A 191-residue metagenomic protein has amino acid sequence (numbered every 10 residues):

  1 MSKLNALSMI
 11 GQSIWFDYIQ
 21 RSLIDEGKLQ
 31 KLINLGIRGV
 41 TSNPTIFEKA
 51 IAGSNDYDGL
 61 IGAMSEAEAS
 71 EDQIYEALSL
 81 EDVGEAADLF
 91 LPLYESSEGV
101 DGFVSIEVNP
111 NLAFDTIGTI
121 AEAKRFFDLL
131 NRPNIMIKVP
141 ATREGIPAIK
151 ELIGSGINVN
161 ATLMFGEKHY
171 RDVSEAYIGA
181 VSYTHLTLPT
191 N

Functional and structural regions predicted by a protein language model:
M1-G27: N- or domain-start disorder-to-order transition segments that initiate the globular core
Q12-D17, V40-S42, G102-I106, I135-V139 (+1 more regions): Hydrophobic faces of well-ordered beta-strands that scaffold small-molecule active sites in alpha/beta enzyme cores
I19-R21, T45, N109-N111, P140-T142 (+1 more regions): Active-site beta-loop-alpha junctions enriched in small/polar residues
K28-G39, E48-N55: An N-terminal structural lobe/cap that precedes and organizes the functional/catalytic core across diverse proteins
L29, A123, I146-I149: Generic hydrophobic/aromatic pocket-lining and core-packing "Φ" positions
G36-I37, E151-V159: Glycine-enriched alpha-helix->loop->beta-strand junction motifs that scaffold or abut catalytic
F47, D56-I137, A141-E144: Active-site beta->alpha loop and helix N-cap motifs at the rims of alpha/beta catalytic domains
T184-T190: Conserved small/polar residues in nucleotide/adenosyl-binding loops
